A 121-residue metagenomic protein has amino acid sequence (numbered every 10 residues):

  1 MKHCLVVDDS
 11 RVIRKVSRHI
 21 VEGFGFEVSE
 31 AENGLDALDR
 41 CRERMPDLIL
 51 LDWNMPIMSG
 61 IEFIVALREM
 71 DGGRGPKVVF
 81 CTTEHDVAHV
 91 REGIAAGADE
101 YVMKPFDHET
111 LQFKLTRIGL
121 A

Functional and structural regions predicted by a protein language model:
R11-S29, I118: Two-component/phosphorelay signaling modules centered on CheY-like receiver
A31-L35, V90, H108: Conserved Asp/Asn-Gly motif in the active-site loop of CheY-like receiver
N33-D36, S59-V65: Acidic catalytic/metal-coordinating carboxylates
R44-L50: Active-site beta3 strand of CheY-like receiver
I49, Y101-V102: Two-component signal transduction core modules
P56-I57, D86, P105: The feature encodes the CheY-like receiver
E62, H85-E100, T110-F113, R117: Alpha4 helix (beta4-alpha4-beta5 surface) of REC/receiver domains from two-component response regulators
